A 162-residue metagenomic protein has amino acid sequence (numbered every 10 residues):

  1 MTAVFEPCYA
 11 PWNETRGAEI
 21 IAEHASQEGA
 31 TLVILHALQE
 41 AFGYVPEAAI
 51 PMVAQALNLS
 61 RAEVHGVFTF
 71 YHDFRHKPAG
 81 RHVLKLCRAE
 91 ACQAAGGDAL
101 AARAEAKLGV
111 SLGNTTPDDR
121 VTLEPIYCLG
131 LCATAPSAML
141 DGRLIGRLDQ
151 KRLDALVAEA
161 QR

Functional and structural regions predicted by a protein language model:
M1-R162: Signature of N-terminal electron-transfer/Fe-S-associated modules in redox systems
